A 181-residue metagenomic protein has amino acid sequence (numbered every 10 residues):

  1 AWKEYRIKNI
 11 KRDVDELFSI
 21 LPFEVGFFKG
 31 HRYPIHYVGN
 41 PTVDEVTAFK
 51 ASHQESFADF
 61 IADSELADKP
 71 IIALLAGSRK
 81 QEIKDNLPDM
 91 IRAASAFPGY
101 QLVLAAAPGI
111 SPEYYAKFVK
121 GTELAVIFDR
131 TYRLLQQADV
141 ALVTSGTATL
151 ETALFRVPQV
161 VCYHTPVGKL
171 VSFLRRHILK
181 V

Functional and structural regions predicted by a protein language model:
A1-V181: Nucleotide-activated sugar donor-binding and catalytic core shared by glycosyltransferases and related lipid-linked
